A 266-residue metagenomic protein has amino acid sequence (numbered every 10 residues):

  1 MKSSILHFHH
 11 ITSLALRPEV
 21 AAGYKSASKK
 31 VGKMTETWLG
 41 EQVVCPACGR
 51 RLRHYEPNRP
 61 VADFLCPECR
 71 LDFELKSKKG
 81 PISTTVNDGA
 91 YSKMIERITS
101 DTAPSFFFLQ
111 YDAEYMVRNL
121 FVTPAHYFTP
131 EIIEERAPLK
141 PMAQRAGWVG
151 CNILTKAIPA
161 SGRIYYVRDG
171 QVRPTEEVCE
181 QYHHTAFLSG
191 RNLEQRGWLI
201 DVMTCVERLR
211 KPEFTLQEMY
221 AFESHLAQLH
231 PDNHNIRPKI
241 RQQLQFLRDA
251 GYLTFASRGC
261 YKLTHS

Functional and structural regions predicted by a protein language model:
G32-Q42, H54-P60: Short, flexible, mixed-charge glycine/proline-rich loop motifs that serve as phosphate/nucleic-acid-contacting
R59-D72: Cysteine-rich micro-motifs
L71-A103: Short metal-binding segments enriched for Cys and/or His
T123-I200: Long, low-complexity, charged/polar intrinsically disordered regions in eukaryotic proteins
E194-E213: Positively charged, polyanion-binding regions of nucleic-acid-associated proteins
S224-I240: Short, positively charged loop/turn segments that connect secondary-structure elements
L244, R248-R258: A short, conserved structural fragment
R258-S266: Short, cationic-aromatic polyanion-contact patches
